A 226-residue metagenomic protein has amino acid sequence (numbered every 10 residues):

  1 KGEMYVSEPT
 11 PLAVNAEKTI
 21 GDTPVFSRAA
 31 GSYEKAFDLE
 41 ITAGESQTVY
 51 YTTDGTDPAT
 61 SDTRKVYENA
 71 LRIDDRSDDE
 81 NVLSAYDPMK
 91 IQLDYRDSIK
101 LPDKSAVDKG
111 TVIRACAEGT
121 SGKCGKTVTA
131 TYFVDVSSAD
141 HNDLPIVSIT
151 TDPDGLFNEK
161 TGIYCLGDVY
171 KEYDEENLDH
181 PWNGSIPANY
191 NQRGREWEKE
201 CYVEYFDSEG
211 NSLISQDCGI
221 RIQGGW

Functional and structural regions predicted by a protein language model:
K1-E200, Y205-G219, G225: Short, compositionally stereotyped local motifs that mark structural "simplifiers"
